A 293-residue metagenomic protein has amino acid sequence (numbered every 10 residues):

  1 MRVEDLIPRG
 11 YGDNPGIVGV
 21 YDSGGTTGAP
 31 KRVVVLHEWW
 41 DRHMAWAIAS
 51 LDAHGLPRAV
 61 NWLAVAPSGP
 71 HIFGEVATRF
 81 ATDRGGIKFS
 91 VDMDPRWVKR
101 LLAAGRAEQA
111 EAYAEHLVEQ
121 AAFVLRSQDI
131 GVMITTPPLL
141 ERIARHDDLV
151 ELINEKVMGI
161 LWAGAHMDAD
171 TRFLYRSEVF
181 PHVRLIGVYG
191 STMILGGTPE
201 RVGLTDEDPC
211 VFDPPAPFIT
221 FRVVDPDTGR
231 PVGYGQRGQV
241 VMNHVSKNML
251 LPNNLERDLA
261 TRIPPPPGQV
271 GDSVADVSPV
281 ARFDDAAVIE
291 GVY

Functional and structural regions predicted by a protein language model:
M1-N61, P67-S68, S127: Nucleotide 5′-phosphate-binding alpha/beta core
D22, I72-F73, R79-F80, V124 (+1 more regions): Hydrophobic/aromatic ligand-binding patch that stacks against planar heteroaromatic rings of cofactors or nucleotides
S50-L56, F80, F123-L125, E151-L152: Glycine-rich helix-loop-beta junction characteristic of Rossmann-like nucleotide cofactor-binding loops
D52-D92: Conserved AMP-binding loop of ANL adenylate-forming enzymes
A81-L117, P266-Q269: Short, flexible helix-coil linker/hinge segments at the edges of structured domains or between repeats
D94, A104-R172, L185-T192: Adenylate-forming
I153, L161-P267: Conserved AMP-binding/adenylate-forming
P266-Y293: Adenylate-forming
